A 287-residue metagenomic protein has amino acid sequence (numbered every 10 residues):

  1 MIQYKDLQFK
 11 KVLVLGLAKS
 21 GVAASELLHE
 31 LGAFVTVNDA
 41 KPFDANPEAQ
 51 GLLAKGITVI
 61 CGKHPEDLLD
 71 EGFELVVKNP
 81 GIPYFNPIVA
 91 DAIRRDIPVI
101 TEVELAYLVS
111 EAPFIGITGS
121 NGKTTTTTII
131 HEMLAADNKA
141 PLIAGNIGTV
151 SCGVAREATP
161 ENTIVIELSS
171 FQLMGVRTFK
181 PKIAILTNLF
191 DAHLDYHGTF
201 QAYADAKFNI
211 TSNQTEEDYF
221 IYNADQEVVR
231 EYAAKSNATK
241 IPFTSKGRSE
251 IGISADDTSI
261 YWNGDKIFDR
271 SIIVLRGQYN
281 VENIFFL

Functional and structural regions predicted by a protein language model:
M1-T101, L105, I272, E282 (+1 more regions): N-terminal leader/targeting and accessory segments in enzymes
I2, N209, V274-R276: A structural connector/turn signal
Y4, K11, G16, F114-I117 (+3 more regions): Short, flexible coil/turn micro-motifs enriched in small/turn-prone residues
K10, L15-L17, K55, N79 (+2 more regions): Adenine nucleotide phosphate-binding catalytic loops in nucleotide-utilizing enzymes
L17, D39-A40, S120, N146 (+1 more regions): Cofactor-binding loop segments of dinucleotide-utilizing enzymes, especially the Rossmann-like FAD- and NAD(P)+-binding
E30, E66-F73, P80-A224, V228-A238: Phosphate-binding loop of NTP-binding sites
L31, K182, D265-D269: Local beta-strand/beta-hairpin segments that build beta-sheet-rich folds
V35-D39, I143, V165, P242: Short beta-strand "acidic-cap" motif of Rossmann-like dinucleotide-binding folds
